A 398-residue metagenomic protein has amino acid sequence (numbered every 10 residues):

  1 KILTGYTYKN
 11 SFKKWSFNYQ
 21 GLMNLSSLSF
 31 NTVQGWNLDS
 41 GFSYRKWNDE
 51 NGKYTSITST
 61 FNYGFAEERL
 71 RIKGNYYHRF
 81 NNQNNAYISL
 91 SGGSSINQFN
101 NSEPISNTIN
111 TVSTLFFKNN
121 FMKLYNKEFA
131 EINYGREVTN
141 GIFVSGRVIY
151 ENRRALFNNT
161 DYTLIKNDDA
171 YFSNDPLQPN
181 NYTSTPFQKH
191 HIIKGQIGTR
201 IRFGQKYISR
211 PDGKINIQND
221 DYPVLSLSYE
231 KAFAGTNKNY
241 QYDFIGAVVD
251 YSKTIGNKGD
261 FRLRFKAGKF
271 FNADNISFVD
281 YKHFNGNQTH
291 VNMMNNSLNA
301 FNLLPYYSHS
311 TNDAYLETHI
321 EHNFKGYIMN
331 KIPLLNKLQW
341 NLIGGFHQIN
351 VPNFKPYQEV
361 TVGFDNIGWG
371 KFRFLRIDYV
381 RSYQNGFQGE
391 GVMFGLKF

Functional and structural regions predicted by a protein language model:
K1-Q34, G41, P104-I255, I343-G345: Transmembrane beta-strand segments of outer-membrane beta-barrel domains in Gram-negative and organellar OMPs
F17-F30, K46, G52-H78, L90 (+6 more regions): Transmembrane beta-strand segments that form the barrel wall of outer-membrane beta-barrel proteins
Q34-L38, E68-I72, N126-A130, K189-G195 (+5 more regions): Residues that define the transmembrane beta-barrel architecture of outer-membrane proteins
N48-T55, N82-I88, G141-V144, R154 (+4 more regions): Repeated loop/turn-to-beta-strand initiation elements of outer-membrane beta-barrel proteins
S59-Y63, Y76, I88-I96, G146-N152 (+11 more regions): Transmembrane beta-barrel strands of outer-membrane/channel proteins
R71-G74, N101-S106, L156-T163, R210-I215 (+4 more regions): Outer-membrane beta-barrel translocator domains and adjoining extracellular loop/strand segments of Gram-negative
Y87-T108, V112-K123, S184-T185, I217 (+1 more regions): C-terminal outer-membrane beta-barrel translocator/porin domains of Gram-negative envelope proteins and their
D161, D168-H190, F278-G370: Outer membrane beta-barrel transmembrane domains
